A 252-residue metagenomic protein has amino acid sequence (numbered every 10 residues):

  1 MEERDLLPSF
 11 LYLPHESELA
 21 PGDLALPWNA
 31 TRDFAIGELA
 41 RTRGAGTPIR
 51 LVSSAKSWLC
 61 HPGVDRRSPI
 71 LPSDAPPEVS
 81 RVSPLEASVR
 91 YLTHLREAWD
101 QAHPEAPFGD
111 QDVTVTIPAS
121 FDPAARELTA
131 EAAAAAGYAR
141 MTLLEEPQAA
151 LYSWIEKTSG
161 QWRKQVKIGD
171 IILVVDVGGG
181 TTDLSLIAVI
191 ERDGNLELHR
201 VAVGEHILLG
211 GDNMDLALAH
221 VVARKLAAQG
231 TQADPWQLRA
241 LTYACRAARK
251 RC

Functional and structural regions predicted by a protein language model:
M1, S159-R200, C245: Gly/Thr-rich phosphate-binding beta-strand-loop-beta motif of the actin/hexokinase/Hsp70
M1-A136, E145, M214-C252: Phosphate-binding loop and its immediate beta->loop->alpha context in nucleotide/phosphate-handling enzymes
E2, T142-Q148, L208-G210: Active-site nucleophile and cofactor-binding loops and adjacent substrate-binding regions of central metabolic enzymes
V115-P118, L144, V175, S185-I187 (+1 more regions): Generic beta-strand/beta-sheet core signal
A125-T129, S153-E156, S185-I187: Short acidic, glycine/serine/threonine-rich loops at helix termini
L143-V166: Short, glycine/charge-rich flexible loops or terminal/linker lids adjacent to PRPP-binding catalytic cores
L198-L208, L226-A233: Short beta-alpha connecting loops at secondary-structure transitions that line or flank enzyme active sites
